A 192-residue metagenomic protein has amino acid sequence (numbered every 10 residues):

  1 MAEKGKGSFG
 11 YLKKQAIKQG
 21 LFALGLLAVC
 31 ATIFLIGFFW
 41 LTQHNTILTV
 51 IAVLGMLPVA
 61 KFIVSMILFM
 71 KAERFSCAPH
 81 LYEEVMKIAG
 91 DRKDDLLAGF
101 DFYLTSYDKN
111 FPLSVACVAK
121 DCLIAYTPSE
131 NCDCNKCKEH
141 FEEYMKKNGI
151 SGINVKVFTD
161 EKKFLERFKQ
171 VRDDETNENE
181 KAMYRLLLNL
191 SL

Functional and structural regions predicted by a protein language model:
M1-G99, S106, E139, K146-S151 (+1 more regions): Surface-exposed interaction regions that form or flank ligand-binding interfaces
A89-Y126: Acidic, Ser/Thr-rich low-complexity segments on the non-lumenal side of membrane proteins
C122-N154: Structured, soluble extracytoplasmic/luminal domains of envelope-associated proteins
K156-F158: Hydrophobic/aromatic beta-strand patches that form the interior of the parallel beta-sheet core in alpha/beta enzyme
